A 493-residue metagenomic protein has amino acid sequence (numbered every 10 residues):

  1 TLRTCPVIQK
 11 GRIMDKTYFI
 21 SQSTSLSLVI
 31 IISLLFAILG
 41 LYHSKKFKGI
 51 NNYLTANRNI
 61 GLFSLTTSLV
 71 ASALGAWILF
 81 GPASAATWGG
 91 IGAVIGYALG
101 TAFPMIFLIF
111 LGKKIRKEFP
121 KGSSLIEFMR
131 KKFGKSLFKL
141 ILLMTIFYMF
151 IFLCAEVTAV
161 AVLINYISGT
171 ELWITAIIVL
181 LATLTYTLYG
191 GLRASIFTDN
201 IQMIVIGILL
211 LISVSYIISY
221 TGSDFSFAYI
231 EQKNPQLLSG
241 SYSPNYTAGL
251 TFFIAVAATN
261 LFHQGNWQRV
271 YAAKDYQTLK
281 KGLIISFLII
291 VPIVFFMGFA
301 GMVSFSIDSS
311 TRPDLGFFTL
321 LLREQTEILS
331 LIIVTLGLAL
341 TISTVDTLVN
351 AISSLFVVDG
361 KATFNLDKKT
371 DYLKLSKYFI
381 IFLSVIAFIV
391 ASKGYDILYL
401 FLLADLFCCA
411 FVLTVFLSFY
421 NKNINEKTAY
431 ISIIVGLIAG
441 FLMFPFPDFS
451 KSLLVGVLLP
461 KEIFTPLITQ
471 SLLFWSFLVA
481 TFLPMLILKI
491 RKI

Functional and structural regions predicted by a protein language model:
G11-I493: Membrane-embedded helix-loop-helix hairpins and adjacent transmembrane boundary segments in multi-pass transporters
